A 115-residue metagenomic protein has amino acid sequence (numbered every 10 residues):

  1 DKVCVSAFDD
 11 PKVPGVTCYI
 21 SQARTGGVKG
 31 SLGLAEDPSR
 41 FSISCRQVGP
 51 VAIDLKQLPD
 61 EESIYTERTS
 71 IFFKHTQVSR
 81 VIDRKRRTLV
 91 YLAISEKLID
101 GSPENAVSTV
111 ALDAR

Functional and structural regions predicted by a protein language model:
D1-G27: N-terminal export/targeting and maturation segments
F8-D10, A23, V48-P50, E96-K97 (+1 more regions): Generic structural motif
P11-P14, R84-T88: Short, solvent-exposed coil/turn segments at beta-strand boundaries
T17-R84: Mature extracytoplasmic domains of secretory-pathway proteins
K85-R115: C-terminal partner/receptor-binding element of secreted or periplasmic proteins
